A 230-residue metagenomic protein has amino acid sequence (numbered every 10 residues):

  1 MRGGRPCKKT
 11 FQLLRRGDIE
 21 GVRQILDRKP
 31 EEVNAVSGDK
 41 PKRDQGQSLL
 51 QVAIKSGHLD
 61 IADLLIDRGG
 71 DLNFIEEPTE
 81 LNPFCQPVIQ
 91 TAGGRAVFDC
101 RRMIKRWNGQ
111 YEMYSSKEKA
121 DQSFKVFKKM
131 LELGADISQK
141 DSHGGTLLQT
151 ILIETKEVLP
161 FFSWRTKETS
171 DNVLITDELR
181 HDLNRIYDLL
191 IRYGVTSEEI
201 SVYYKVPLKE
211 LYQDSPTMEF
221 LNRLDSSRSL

Functional and structural regions predicted by a protein language model:
G3-Q12, A35-V52, I75-S115, K140-E157 (+2 more regions): Ankyrin-repeat boundary/"N-cap" motif
K8-Q24: Alpha-helical segment of the N-proximal tetratricopeptide repeat
L13, Q24-I25, T91, R95 (+9 more regions): Charge-rich, solvent-exposed alpha-helical interaction surfaces
Q24-V33, D63-L72, K128-D136, I186-S197 (+1 more regions): Ankyrin repeat domain, specifically the short helix-to-loop turn at the C-terminus of the second helix of each repeat
N172, N184-D225: Leucine-rich solenoid repeat scaffolds
